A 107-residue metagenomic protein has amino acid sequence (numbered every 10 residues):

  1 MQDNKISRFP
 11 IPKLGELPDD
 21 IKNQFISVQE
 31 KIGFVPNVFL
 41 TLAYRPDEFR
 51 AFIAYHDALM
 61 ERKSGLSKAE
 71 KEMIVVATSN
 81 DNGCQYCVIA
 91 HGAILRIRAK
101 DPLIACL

Functional and structural regions predicted by a protein language model:
M1-L107: Hydrophobic alpha-helical segments
